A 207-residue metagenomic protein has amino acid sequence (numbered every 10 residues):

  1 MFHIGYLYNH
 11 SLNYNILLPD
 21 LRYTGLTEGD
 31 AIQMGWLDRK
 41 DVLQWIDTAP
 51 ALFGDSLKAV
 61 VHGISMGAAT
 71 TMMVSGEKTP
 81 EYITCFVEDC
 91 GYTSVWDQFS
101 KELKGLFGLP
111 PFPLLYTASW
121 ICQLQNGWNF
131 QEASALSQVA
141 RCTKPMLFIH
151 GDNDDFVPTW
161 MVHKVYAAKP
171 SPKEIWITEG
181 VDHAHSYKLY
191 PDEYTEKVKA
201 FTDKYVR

Functional and structural regions predicted by a protein language model:
G5-E28: Conserved alpha/beta-hydrolase
A31-F53: Alpha/beta-hydrolase active-site loop
F53-S65: Alpha/beta-hydrolase fold nucleophile elbow
M73-W128: Hydrolase active-site cap/lid region
A135, K144, P158-A167: Short alpha-helix in the alpha/beta-hydrolase fold that links the catalytic acid
R141-T143, F148-H150, D154: Short beta-strand/loop motif that positions the catalytic acidic residue of the alpha/beta-hydrolase fold
Y166-A184: Catalytic histidine neighborhood in serine/cysteine hydrolases with alpha/beta-hydrolase-type architecture
L189-R207: Catalytic active-site module of serine/aspartate enzymes centered on a nucleophile-bearing elbow/loop
